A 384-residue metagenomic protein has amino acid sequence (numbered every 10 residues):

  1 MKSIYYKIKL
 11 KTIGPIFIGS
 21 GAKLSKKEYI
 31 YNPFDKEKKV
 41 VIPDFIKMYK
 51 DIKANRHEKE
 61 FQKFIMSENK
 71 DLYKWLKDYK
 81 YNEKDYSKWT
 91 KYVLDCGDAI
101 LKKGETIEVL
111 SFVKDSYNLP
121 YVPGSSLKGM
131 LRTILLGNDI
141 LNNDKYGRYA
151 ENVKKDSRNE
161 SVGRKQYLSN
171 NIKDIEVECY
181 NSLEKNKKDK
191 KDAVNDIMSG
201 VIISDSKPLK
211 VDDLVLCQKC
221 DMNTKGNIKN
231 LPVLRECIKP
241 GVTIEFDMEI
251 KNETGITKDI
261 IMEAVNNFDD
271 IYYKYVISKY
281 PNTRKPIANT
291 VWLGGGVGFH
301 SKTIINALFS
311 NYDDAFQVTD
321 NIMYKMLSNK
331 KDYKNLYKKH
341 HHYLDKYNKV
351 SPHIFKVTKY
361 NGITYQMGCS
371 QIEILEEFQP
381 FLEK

Functional and structural regions predicted by a protein language model:
M1-K384: Basic, Gly/Ser/Thr-rich N-terminal segments that form RNA-phosphate-binding interfaces in CRISPR RAMP
